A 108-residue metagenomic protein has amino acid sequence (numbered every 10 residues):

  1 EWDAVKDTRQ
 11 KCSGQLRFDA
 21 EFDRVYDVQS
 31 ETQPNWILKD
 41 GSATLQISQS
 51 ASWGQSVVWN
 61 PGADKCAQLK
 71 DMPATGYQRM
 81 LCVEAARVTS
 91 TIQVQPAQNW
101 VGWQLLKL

Functional and structural regions predicted by a protein language model:
E1-S56: Active-site/ligand-binding surface loops and adjacent short beta/alpha elements that line catalytic pockets across
F22-R24, Y77-L81, Q93: Intrinsically disordered, low-complexity segments enriched in polar/charged residues with Gly/Pro, especially when
D27-V28, A67, R79, T89: Short C-terminal domain-edge/linker segments immediately following a structured domain
N35, C82, V101-L105: Beta-strand secondary-structure signal
N35, T89-Q93: Beta-strand-rich interaction surfaces with strong enrichment in secreted/lumenal proteins
D40, T44-L81: Glycine-rich active-site loops that engage anionic ligands at enzyme catalytic sites
M80-L81, A85-S90, Q98-N99: Carbohydrate-interacting regions of secretory-pathway proteins
Q93-L108: Short Pro-Gly-centered flexible turn/kink motifs
